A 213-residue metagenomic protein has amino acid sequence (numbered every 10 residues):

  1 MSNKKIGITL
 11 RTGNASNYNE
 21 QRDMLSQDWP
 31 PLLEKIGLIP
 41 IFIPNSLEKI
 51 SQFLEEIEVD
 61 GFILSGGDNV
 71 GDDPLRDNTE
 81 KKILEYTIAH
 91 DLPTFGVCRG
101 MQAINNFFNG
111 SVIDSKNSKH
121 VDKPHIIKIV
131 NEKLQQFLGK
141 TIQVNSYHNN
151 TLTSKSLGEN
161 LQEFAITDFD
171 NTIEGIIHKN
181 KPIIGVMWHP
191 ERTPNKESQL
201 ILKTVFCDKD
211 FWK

Functional and structural regions predicted by a protein language model:
M1-R99, N106-I113, K119-F137, T153-D170 (+2 more regions): N-terminal beta1-alpha1 cap of cysteine-dependent amidohydrolase-like domains
I113-S115, I142-Q143: Short, structured loop/turn "capping" segments at alpha-beta junctions
H125-I127, I142-N145: Residues that recognize and position ribonucleotide moieties
T141, I173: Short, mixed charged/polar active-site loops that provide acid/base catalysis or chelate metal/phosphate cofactors
S146-N149, T153: A glycine-rich beta-turn/hairpin centered on an aromatic-Pro dipeptide
I184-W188: Active-site-proximal beta-strand elements of phosphoester/diester hydrolases
